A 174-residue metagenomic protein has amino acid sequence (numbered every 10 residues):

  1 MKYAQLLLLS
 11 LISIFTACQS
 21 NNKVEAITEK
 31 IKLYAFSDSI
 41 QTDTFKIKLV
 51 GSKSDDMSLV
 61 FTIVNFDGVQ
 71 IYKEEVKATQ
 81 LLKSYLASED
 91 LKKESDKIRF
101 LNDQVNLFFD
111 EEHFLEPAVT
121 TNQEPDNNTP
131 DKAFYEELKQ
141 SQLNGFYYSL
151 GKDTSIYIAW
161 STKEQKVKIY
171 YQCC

Functional and structural regions predicted by a protein language model:
K2-L9: Sec-dependent signal peptide recognition, specifically the positively charged N-region followed immediately by
L7, V50-S52, Y147: Residues embedded in well-ordered secondary-structure elements
S10, S39, K53, L138-Q140 (+1 more regions): A generic structural signal for short, solvent-exposed coil/turn residues that cap or connect secondary-structure
I14-A17: C-terminal motif of bacterial Sec signal peptides marking the signal peptidase cleavage site
Q19-N21: Bacterial signal peptide processing site
K23-I31, F36: Short N-terminal edge-element motif at the start of the domain
F36-E136: Surface-exposed acidic loop/strand-edge motifs in secreted or periplasmic proteins that form small linear binding
Q104-C174: Extracytoplasmic electrostatic interaction patches
